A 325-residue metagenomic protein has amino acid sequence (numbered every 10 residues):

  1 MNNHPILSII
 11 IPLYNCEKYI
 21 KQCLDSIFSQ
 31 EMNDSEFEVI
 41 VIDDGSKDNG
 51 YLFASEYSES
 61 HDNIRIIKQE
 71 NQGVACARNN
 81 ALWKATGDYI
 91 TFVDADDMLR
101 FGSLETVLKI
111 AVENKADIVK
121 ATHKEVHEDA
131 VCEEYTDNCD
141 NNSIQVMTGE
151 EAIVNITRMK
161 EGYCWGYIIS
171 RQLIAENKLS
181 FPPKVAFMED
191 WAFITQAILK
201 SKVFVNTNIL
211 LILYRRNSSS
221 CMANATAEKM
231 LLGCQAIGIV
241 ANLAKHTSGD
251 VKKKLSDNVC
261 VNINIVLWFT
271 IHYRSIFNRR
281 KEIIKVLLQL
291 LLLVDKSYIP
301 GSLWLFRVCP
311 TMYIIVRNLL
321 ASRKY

Functional and structural regions predicted by a protein language model:
M1, Y273-Y325: Membrane-interface aromatic/basic loop that binds lipid-linked glycans or pyrophosphate carriers, typified by
C16-Q30: Short, well-formed alpha-helical segments that are part of the catalytic scaffolds of diverse glycosyltransferases
S35-G45, R65-E70, A95: Short beta-strand/loop segment that forms part of the nucleotide-sugar
D43-F53: A conserved acidic beta->alpha catalytic loop
Q69-A85, T106: Glycine-rich, basic loop-to-helix element that forms the pyrophosphate-binding segment of sugar-nucleotide handling
V74, A95-F204, R215-E228: Donor-binding/catalytic cores of nucleotide-activated saccharide and glycerol-phosphate transferases/polymerases
I90: Short aromatic/hydrophobic "clamp" motif used to bind/position activated sugar donors
I209-N217, A223-D250, I265-L293: Catalytic core of nucleotide-sugar-dependent glycosyltransferases
